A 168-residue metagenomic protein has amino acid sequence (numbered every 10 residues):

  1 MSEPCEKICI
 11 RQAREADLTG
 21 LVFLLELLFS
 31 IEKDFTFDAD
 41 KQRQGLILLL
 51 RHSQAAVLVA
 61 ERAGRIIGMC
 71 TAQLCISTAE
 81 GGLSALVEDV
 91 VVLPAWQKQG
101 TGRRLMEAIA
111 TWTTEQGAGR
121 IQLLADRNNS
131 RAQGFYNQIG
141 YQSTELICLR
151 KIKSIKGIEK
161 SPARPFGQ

Functional and structural regions predicted by a protein language model:
C9-L21: A short beta-loop-alpha structural element at the N-terminal edge of CoA-dependent acyl/N-acetyltransferase catalytic
F23-L48: Conserved GNAT-fold acetyl-CoA-binding loop/helix
I47-V59, L86: A short helix-loop-beta-strand connector motif used in the catalytic cores of GNAT acetyltransferases and, in some
V59, R65-L74, V91: Conserved beta-strand in the GNAT
I76-V87, Q97, T144: A conserved beta-turn-beta hairpin within the catalytic core of GNAT-like acetyltransferases that forms part
W96, G100-A108: Conserved acetyl-CoA pyrophosphate-binding loop and the N-cap/start of the following alpha-helix in GNAT-like
R103, R127-E145: Conserved active-site alpha-helix within GNAT-family acetyltransferase domains
M106, T113-L124: Conserved GNAT acetyl-CoA-binding A-motif
